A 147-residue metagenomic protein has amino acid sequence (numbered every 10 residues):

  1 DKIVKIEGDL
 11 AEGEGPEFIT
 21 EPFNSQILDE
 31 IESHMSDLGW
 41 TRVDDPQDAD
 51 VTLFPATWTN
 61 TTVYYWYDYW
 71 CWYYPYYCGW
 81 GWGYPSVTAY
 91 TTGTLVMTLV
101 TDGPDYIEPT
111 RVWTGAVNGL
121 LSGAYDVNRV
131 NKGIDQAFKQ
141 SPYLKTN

Functional and structural regions predicted by a protein language model:
D1-Q26: A structural "domain/chain start" motif
K5-E7, T52-A56, V96-T98, W113-A116: Soluble periplasmic/extracytoplasmic beta-strand elements of cell-envelope proteins
A11-G13, W58-T62, N118-S122: Solvent-exposed loop/turn segments at secondary-structure junctions within structured extracellular/periplasmic domains
F18-D29, Q47, A124-K132: Soluble non-cytosolic domains of exported or imported proteins
L38-A49: Short acidic low-complexity segments
P55-D105: Surface-exposed short loop/turn segments
T88-L99, G103-N147: C-terminal/domain-edge helix-coil "capping" segments
